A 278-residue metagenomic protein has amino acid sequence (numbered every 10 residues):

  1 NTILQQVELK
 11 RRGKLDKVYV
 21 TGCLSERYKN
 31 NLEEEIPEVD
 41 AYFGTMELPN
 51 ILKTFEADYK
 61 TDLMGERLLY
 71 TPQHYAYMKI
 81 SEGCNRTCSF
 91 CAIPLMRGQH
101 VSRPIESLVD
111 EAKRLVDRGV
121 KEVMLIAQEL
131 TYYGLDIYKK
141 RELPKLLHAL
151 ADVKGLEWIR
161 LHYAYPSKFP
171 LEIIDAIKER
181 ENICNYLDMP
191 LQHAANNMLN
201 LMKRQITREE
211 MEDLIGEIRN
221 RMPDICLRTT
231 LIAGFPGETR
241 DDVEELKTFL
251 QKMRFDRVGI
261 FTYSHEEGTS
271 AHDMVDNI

Functional and structural regions predicted by a protein language model:
N1, V120-K145, A149, V153 (+3 more regions): Conserved glycine-rich "GG(E/T)P / GGGxP" loop and the immediately following alpha-helix in the radical SAM core
N1-Y133, E172, I183, L187 (+4 more regions): Proteins enriched for Cys/Gly/acidic motifs involved in redox and nucleic-acid/cofactor modification
L69, L147, C184, M198-L199 (+1 more regions): Structural/interface elements that position substrates and couple domains in central-metabolism enzymes
T87, C91-G98, W158-S167, H193-R204 (+3 more regions): Conserved strand-turn element in the central/C-terminal portion of the radical SAM core barrel that lines
H100-S107, Y138-E142, K203-E210, E238-D241 (+1 more regions): Alpha-helix N-cap and loop-to-helix initiation/capping positions
I126-A127, L161, Y186-P190, R228: Generic enzyme active-site microenvironment
K140-W158, M211-M222: Alpha-helix-loop-beta-strand connector modules within alpha/beta enzyme cores
